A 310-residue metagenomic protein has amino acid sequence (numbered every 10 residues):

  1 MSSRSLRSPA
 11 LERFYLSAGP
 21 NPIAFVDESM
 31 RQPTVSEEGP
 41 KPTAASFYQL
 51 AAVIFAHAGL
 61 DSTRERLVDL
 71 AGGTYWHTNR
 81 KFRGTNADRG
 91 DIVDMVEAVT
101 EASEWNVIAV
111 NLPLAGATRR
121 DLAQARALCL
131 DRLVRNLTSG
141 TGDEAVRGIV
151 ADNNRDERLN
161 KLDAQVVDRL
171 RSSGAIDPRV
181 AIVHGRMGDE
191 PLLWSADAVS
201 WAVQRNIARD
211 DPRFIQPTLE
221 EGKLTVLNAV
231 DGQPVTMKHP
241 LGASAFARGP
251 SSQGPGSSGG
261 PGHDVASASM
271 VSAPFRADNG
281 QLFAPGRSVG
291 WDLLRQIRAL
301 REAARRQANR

Functional and structural regions predicted by a protein language model:
M1-R310: Phosphate-ester processing/binding pockets and catalytic centers
